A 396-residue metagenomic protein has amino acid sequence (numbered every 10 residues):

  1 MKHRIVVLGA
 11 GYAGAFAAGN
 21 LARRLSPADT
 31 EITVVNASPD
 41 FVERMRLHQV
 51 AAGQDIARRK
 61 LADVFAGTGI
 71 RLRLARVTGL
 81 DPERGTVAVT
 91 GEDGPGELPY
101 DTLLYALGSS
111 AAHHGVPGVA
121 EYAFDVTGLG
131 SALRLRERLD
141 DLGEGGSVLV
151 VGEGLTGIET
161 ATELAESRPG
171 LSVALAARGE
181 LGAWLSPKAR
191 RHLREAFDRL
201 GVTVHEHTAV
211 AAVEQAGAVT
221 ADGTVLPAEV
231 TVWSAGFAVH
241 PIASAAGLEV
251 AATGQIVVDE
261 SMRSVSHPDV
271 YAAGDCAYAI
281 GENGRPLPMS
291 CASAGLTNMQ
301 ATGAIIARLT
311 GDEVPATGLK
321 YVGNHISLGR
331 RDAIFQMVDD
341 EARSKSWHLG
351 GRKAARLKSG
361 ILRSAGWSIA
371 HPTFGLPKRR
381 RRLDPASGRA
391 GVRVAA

Functional and structural regions predicted by a protein language model:
M1-G14, P39-D55, A106, E121-G157 (+1 more regions): Conserved N-terminal glycine/acidic-rich loop preference
M1-R71, I158-P187, A396: Beta1-alpha1 glycine-rich phosphate/pyrophosphate-binding loop at the start of Rossmann-like nucleotide-binding domains
K2-H3, G69-S147, V232: FAD-binding core/adjacent interface of flavoenzyme oxidoreductases
A18, C291-L319: Internal hydrophobic alpha-helix adjacent to the cofactor/substrate pocket in enzyme cavities
L72-R84, L98, S167-E260, E313: A Rossmann-like FAD-binding core segment of flavoenzymes
E121-E144, A218, V225-V230, S234-L296: FAD-site-proximal beta/loop scaffold in flavoenzymes
R330-A396: C-terminal auxiliary extensions adjacent to catalytic cores
